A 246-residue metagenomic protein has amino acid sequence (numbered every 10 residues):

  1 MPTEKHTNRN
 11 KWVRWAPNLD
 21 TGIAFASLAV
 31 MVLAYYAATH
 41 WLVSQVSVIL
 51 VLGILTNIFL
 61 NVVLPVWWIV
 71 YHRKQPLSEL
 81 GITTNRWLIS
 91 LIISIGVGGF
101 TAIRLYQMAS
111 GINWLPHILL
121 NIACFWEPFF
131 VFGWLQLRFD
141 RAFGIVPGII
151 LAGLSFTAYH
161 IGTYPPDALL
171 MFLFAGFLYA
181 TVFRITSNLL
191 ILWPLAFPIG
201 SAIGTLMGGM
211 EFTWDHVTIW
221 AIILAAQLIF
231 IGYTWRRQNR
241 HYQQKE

Functional and structural regions predicted by a protein language model:
M1-W15: Short, Lys/Arg-rich, polar N-terminal cytosolic tail immediately upstream of the first transmembrane signal-anchor
R14-V70, T218-I222: Alpha-helical transmembrane segments in multi-pass membrane proteins
G22-A26, L88-I92, H117-I118, V146-L151 (+3 more regions): Hydrophobic alpha-helical transmembrane segments
A29-A37, G96-L105, G153-G162, A196-G208: Aromatic-anchored segments of alpha-helical transmembrane domains
A37, A168-A226, G232-W235: Functionally important transmembrane alpha-helices
N61-P65, F100-P165: Function-critical hydrophobic alpha-helical transmembrane segments in multi-pass membrane proteins
Y71-S78, G232-E246: Membrane-interface capping segments at transmembrane-helix boundaries
I95, H117, N121-F125, I150-T157 (+4 more regions): Residue-level signature of the transmembrane alpha-helical core of multi-pass small-molecule transporters
